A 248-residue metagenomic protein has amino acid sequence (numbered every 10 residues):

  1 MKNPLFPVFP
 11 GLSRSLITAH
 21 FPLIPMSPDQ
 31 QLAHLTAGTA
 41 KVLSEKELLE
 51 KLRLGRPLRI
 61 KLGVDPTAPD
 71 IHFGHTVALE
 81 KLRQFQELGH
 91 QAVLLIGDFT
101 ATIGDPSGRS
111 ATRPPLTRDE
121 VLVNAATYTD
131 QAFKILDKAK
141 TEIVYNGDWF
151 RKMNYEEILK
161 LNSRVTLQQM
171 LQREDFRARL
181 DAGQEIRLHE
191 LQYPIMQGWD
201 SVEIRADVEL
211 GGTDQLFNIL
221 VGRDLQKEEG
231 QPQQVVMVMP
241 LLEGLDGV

Functional and structural regions predicted by a protein language model:
P4-S13, I17-P66: Non-catalytic terminal extensions that flank enzyme cores
A37-A40, D70-I71, V121: Short, flexible loop segments at the rims of nucleotide/cofactor-binding pockets, characterized by
E45-P106, V208-L216, G222: N-terminal catalytic cores of NTP/NDP-binding nucleotidyl/phosphoryl-transfer enzymes
A78, T112-R113, L161: A glycine- and small-aliphatic-rich helix-loop capping segment at beta-alpha/alpha-beta transitions that lines
A78-K81, N124, Y128: A general structural detector for well-ordered alpha-helical segments in enzyme core domains, enriched
V93-T100, A125-K140, Y145-V248: Alpha-helical recognition segments enriched in aromatics with Gly/Pro capping that present substrate-recognition
P106-L122: A charged helix-plus-loop insertion that forms the helical arch/lid used to bind and gate nucleic-acid substrates
